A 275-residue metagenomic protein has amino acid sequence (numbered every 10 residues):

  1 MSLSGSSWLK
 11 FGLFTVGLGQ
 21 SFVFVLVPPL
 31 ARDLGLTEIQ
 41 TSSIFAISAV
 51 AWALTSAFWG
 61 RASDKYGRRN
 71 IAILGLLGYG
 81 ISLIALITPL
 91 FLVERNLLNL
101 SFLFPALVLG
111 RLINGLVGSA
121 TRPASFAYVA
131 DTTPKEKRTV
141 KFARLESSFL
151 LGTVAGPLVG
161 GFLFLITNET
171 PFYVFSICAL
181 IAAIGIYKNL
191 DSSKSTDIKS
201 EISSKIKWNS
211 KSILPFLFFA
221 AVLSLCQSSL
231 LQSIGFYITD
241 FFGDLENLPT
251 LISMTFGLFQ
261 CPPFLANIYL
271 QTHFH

Functional and structural regions predicted by a protein language model:
M1-L3, D191-F218: Juxtamembrane intracellular "pre-TM" segments in multi-pass secondary transporters
S2-A49, S224-F241: Helix-loop boundary and gating motifs at the non-cytosolic
F14, R95-A120, A221: Hydrophobic core of transmembrane alpha-helices in multi-pass small-molecule transporters, especially MFS/SLC-type
T37-I47, R144, G243-Q260: Loop-to-transmembrane helix entry
A49-A57, T153-V154, Q260-I268: Residue-level signature of mid-helix packing/kink "hotspots" within the transmembrane helices of 12-pass Major
T55-R68, L265-H275: Helix-to-loop junctions at the C-terminal end of transmembrane segments in multipass secondary transporters
L77-S101: C-terminal ends and interior cores of transmembrane alpha-helices in multi-pass membrane transporters/permeases
G110-F149: Cytoplasmic helix-loop-helix junction between adjacent transmembrane helices in 12-TM secondary transporters
